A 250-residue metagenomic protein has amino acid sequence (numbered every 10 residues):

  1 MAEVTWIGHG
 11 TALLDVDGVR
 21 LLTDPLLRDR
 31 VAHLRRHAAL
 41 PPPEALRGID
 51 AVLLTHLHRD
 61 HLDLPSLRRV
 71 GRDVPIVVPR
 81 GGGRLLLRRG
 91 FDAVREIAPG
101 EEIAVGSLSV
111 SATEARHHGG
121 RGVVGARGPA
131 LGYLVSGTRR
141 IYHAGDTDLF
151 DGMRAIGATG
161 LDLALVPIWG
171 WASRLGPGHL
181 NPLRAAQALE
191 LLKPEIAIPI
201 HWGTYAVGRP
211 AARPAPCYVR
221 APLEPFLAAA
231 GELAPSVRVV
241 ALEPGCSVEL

Functional and structural regions predicted by a protein language model:
M1-L22, L26-V31, R36-H37, C217 (+3 more regions): Zn-dependent metallo-beta-lactamase
I7-D15, A104-D162, G176, L180-R184: Catalytic core of the metallo-beta-lactamase
V16-L57, L64-R69, G81, G119-V124 (+1 more regions): Pre-active-site segment of Zn-dependent metallo-hydrolases
V19, R72-P75, F91-D92, L192-I196 (+1 more regions): A short helix->loop->beta-strand "cap" motif at the edges of active sites that frequently abuts
L22-D24, G48-D60, V77-R80, Y142-G145 (+3 more regions): Active-site neighborhood of phospho(di)ester-bond hydrolases with catalytic His/Asp-centered motifs
D29-R30, H58-L62, G83-L86, E101-A104 (+5 more regions): Active-site environment of divalent metal-dependent phosphoester hydrolases
V78-R139, L223-L250: Metallo-beta-lactamase
G81-R84, F150-E243: Cap/insert and terminal regions of metallo-dependent hydrolase folds
